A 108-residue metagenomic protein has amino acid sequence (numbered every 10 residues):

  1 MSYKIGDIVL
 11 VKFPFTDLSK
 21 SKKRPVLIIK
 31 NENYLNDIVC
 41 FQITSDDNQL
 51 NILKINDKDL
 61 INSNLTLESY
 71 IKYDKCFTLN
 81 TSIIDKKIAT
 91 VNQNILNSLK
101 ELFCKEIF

Functional and structural regions predicted by a protein language model:
M1, N62-F108: C-terminal terminal-subdomain/extension
S2-Y3, K23-R24: Short acidic/polar alpha-helix capping motifs at helix-coil junctions
D17-L18, N48, T66-S69: A general, composition-driven signal for non-globular sequence regions
S19-K22, I28-I61: Compact nucleic-acid interaction/catalytic patches
